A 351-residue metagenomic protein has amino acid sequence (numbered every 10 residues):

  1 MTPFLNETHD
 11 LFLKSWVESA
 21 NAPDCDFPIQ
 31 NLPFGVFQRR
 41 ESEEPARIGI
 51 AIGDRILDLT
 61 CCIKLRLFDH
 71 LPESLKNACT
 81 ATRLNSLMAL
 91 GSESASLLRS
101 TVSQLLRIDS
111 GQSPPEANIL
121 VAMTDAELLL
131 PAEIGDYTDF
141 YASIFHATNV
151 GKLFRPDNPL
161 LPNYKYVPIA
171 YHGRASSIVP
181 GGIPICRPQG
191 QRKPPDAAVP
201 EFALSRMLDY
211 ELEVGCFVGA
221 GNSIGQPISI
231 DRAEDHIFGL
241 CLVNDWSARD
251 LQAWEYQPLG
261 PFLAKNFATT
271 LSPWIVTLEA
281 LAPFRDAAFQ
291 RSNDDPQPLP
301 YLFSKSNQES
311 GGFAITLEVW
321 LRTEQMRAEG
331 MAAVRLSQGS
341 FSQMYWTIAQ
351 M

Functional and structural regions predicted by a protein language model:
M1-E7: Charged, compositionally biased non-catalytic regions
T8-S42, A51, L57-V334: Active-site microenvironments in enzyme catalytic cores
I48: Short, surface-exposed charged micro-motifs
S340-M351: Extended C-terminal subregions enriched in glycine
